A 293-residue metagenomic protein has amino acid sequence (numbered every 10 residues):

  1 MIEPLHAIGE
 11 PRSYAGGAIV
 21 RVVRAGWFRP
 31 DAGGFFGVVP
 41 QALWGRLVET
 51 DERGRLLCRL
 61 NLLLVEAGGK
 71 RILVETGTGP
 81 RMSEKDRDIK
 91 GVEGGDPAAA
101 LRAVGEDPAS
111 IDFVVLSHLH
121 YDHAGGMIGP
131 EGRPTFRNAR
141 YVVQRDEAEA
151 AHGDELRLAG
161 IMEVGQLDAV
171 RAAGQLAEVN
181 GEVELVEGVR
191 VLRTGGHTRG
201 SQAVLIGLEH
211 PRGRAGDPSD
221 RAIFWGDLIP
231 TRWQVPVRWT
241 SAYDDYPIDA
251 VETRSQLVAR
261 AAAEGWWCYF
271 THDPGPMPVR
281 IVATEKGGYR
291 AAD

Functional and structural regions predicted by a protein language model:
M1-R102, S110-F113, D217-G226: Metallo-beta-lactamase
L5-G9, V92-E106, S110, R137-R193 (+1 more regions): Metallo-beta-lactamase
A25-G26, T76-G79, L119, D146-E147 (+3 more regions): Active-site metal-binding loops of divalent metal-dependent hydrolases
N61-L64, S201-I206: Short acidic loop-to-beta-strand element that houses the catalytic metal-binding Asp/Glu of nuclease active sites
D88-G95, A99, P211-D293: Cap/insert and terminal regions of metallo-dependent hydrolase folds
K90, G125-P134, R280-V282: Metal-dependent catalytic neighborhoods of phosphoester/phosphodiester hydrolases
I111-D122: Metallo-beta-lactamase
H120-A124, L192-Q202: Active-site glycine- and acidic-residue-rich loops that bind and position anionic ligands or nucleotide-like cofactors
